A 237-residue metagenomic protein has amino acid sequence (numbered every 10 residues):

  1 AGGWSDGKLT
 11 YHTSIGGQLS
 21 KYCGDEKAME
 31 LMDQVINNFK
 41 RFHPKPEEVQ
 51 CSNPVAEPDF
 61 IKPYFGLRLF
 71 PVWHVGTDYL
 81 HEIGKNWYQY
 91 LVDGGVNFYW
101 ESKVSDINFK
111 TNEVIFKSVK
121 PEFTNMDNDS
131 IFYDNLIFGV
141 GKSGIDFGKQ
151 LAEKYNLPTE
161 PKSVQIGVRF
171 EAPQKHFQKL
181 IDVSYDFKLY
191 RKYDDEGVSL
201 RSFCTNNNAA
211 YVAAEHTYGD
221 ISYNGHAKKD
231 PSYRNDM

Functional and structural regions predicted by a protein language model:
A1-Y22, V49-M237: Residues forming the flavin
C23, K27-F42: Conserved catalytic/binding loops enriched for acidic/polar residues
